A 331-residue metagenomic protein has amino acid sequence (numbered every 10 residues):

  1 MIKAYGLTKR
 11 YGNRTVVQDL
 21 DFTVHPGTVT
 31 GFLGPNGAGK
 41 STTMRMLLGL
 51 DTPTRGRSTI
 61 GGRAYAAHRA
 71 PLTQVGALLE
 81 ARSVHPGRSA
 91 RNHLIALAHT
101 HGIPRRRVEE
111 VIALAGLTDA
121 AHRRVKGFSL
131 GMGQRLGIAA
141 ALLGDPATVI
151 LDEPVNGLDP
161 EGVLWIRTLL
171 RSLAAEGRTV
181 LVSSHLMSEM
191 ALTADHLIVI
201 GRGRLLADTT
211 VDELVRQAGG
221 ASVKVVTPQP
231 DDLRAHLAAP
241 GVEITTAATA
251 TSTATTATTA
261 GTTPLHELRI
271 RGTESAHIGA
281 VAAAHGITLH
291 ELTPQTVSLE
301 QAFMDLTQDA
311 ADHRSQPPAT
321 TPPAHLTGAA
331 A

Functional and structural regions predicted by a protein language model:
I2-G201, A207: ABC transporter nucleotide-binding domains
Y5-L7, A247, H290-L292: Generic beta-strand hydrophobic packing signal
H101, G177, A218, G241 (+2 more regions): Conserved NTP-handling cores and scaffolds of large molecular machines
E110, D212-R216, Q316-P318: Short, flexible cytosolic linker that couples an ABC transmembrane/permease module to its adjacent nucleotide-binding
R167-I270: ABC transporter nucleotide-binding domain
R271-A331: C-terminal coupling/interaction segments
